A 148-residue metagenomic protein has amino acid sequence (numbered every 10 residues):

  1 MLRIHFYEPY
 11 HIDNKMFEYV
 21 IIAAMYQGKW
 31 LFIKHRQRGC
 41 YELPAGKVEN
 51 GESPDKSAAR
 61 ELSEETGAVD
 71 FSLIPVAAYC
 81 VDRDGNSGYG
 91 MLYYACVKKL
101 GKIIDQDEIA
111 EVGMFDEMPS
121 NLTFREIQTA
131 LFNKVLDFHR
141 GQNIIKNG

Functional and structural regions predicted by a protein language model:
M1-I21: Acidic, metal-coordinating catalytic segment for phosphate/diphosphate chemistry, firing primarily on the Nudix
L2, E18-V20, G28, Y89-M91 (+1 more regions): Change "...and in nucleic-acid phosphodiester-cleaving endonucleases..." to "...and in nucleic-acid processing enzymes
H5-I12, Y79-D82, G88, T129-G148: Class I (Rossmann-like) S-adenosyl-L-methionine-dependent methyltransferase catalytic domain, capturing the SAM-binding
A24, L92-C96, M114: Short, well-ordered beta-strand micro-motif
M25-E64: Conserved Nudix-box catalytic region and its N-terminal flanking loop in Nudix hydrolases and closely related
V69-A77: A short coil-to-beta-strand element that immediately follows conserved catalytic motifs
Y79-K102: Active-site-adjacent beta-strand/loop module that shapes the phosphate/pyrophosphate-binding cleft
I103-F138: NUDIX/MutT-family hydrolases
